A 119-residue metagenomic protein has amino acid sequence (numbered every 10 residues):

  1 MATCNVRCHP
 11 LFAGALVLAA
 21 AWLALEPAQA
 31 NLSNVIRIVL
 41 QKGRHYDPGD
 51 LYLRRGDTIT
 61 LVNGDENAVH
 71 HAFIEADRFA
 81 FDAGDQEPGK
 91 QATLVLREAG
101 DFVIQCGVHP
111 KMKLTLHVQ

Functional and structural regions predicted by a protein language model:
A2-V6, W22-Q119: Extracytoplasmic copper-binding redox domains, predominantly the cupredoxin/blue-copper superfamily
A13-W22: Bacterial N-terminal signal peptides
